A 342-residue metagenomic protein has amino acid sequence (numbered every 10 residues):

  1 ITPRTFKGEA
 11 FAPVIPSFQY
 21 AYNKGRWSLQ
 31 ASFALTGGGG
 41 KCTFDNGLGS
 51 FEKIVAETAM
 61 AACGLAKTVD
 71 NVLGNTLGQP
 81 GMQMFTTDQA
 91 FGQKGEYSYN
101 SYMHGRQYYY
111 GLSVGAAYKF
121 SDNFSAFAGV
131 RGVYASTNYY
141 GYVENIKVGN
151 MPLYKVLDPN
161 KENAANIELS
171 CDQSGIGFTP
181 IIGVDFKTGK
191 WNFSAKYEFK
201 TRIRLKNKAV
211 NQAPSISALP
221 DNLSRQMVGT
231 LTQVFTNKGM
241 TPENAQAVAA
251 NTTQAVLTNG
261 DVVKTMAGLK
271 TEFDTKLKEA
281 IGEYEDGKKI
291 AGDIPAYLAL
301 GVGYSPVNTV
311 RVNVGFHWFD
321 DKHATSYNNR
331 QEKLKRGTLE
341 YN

Functional and structural regions predicted by a protein language model:
I1-F11: Surface-exposed strand-loop-strand hairpins of Gram-negative outer-membrane beta-barrel proteins
I15, A21-N342: Outer-membrane beta-barrel porins/channels
